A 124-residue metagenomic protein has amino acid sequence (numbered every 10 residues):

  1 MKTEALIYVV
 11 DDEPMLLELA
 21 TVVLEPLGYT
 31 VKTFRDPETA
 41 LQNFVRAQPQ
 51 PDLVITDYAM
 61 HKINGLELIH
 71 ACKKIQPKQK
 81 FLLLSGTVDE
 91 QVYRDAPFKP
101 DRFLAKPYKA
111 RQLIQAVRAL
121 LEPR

Functional and structural regions predicted by a protein language model:
L17, H61: The feature encodes the CheY-like receiver
E18-P26: Charged docking surfaces used in two-component/phosphorelay signaling
T33, K62-I63, P107: Residue-level signal for the "D+5" position in two-component response regulator receiver
T33-L53: Acidic, metal-coordinating helix/loop segments flanking the phosphotransfer/catalytic sites of two-component signaling
D57: Active-site residues of response regulator receiver
Y108-A119: C-terminal output helix
